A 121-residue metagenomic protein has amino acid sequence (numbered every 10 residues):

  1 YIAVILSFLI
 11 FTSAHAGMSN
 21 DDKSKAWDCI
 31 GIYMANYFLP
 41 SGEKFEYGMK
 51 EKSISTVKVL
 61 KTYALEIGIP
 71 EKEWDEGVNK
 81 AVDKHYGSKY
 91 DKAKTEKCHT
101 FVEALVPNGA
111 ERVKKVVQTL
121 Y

Functional and structural regions predicted by a protein language model:
A3, M34-A35, E103: Residue-level marker of positions within ordered structural domains that often coincide with functionally constrained
A3-I10: Bacterial N-terminal signal peptides
F11-G17: Sec/Tat signal peptide C-region and signal peptidase I cleavage site
M18-I69: Short N-proximal segments of mature Sec-exported proteins
Y47-Y121: Compact alpha-helical subdomains of small soluble proteins
